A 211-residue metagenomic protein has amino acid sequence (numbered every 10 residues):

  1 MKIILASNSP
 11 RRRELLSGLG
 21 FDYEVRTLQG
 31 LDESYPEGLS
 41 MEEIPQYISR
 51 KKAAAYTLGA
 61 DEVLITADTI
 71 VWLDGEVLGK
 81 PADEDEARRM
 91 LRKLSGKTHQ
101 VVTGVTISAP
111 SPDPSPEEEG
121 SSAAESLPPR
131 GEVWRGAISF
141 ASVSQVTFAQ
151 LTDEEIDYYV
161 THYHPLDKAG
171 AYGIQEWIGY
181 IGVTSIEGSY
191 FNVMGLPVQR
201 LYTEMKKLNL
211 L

Functional and structural regions predicted by a protein language model:
M1-F21: N-terminal beta1-alpha1 ligand-phosphate binding loop
K2-I4, S17, E37-P116, S122-L211: Anionic-ligand binding patches
N8, L28, P110: Cofactor-binding loop segments of dinucleotide-utilizing enzymes, especially the Rossmann-like FAD- and NAD(P)+-binding
Y23-S34: A short beta-strand-loop structural module common to alpha/beta enzyme folds
